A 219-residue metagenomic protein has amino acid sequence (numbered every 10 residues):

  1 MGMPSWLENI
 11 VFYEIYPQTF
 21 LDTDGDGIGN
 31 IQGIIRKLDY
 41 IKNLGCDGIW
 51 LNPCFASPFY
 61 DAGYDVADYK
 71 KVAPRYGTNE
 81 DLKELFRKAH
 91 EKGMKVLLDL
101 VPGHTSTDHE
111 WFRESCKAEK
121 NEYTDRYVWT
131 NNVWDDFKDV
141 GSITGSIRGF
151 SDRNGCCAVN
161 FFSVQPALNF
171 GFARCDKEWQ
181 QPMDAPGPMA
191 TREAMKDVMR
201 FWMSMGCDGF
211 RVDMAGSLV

Functional and structural regions predicted by a protein language model:
G2-K196, S204, R211, A215-V219: Acidic/aromatic-lined carbohydrate-recognition and catalytic surfaces of CAZymes acting on diverse glycans
